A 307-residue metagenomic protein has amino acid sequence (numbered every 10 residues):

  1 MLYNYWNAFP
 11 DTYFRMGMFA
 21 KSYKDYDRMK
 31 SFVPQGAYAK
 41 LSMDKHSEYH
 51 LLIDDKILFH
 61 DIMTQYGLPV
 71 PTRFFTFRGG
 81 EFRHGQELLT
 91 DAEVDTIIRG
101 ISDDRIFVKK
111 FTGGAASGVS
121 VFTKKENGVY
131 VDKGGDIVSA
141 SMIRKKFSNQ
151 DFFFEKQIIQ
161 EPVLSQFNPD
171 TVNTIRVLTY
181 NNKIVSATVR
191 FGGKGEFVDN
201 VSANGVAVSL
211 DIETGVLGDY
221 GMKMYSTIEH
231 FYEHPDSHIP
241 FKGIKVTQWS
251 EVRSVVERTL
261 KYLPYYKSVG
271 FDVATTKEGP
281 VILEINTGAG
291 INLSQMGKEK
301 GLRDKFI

Functional and structural regions predicted by a protein language model:
M1-G100, G113-G114, V256: Conserved N-proximal alpha/beta basic substrate-recognition cap immediately N-terminal to, or forming the N-lobe
H46-H50, P162-S165, P240-K245: Active-site rim elements
K56-T171: Active-site nucleotide/adenylate-binding loops and adjacent lid/helix of ATP-dependent enzymes
D104, K133-K223: Phosphate-binding site of ATP-dependent enzymes
S117, N173-I175, L283: Change "...and in nucleic-acid phosphodiester-cleaving endonucleases..." to "...and in nucleic-acid processing enzymes
T123-N127, T179-K183, T214, T276-G279: Short acidic-glycine loop/turn motifs at beta-strand connectors
R176, G270-D272: Short, surface-exposed charged micro-motifs
E229-E257, K261-S268, T275-I307: C-terminal active-site "lid" helix and adjoining low-complexity regulatory extension at the edge of ATP-using catalytic
